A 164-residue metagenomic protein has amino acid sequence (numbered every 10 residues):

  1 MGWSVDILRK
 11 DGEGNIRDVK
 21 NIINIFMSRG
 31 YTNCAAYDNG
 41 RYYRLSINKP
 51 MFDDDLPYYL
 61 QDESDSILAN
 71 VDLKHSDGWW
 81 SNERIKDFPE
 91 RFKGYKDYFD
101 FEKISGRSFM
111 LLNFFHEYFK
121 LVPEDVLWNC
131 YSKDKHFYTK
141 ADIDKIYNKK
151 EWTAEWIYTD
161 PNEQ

Functional and structural regions predicted by a protein language model:
M1-S46, E163-Q164: Short, extreme N-terminal segment that most often corresponds to the first beta-strand
P50-Q164: Charged interaction segments
